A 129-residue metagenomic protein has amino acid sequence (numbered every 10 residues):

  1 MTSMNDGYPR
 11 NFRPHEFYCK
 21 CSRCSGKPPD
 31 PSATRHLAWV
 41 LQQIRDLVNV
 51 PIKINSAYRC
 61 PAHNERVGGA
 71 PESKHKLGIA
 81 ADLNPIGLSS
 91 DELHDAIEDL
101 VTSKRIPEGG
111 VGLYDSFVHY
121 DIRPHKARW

Functional and structural regions predicted by a protein language model:
M1-L47, L113, R123-W129: Extracytoplasmic cell-surface/polysaccharide-interacting catalytic and binding patches
E16, A62, V67, P71 (+1 more regions): Solvent-exposed, flexible loop/coil residues
G26-K27, I52-Y58, D91-L93: N-terminal start-of-chain detector that recognizes signal peptides and the immediate post-cleavage beginning
A33-V40, V50, H63, I79 (+2 more regions): Amphipathic alpha-helical interface surfaces
Q42-G68: Extended, low-complexity, intrinsically disordered C-terminal regulatory tails of eukaryotic serine/threonine kinases
E72-W129: Catalytic cores and adjacent binding grooves of peptidoglycan-active enzymes
